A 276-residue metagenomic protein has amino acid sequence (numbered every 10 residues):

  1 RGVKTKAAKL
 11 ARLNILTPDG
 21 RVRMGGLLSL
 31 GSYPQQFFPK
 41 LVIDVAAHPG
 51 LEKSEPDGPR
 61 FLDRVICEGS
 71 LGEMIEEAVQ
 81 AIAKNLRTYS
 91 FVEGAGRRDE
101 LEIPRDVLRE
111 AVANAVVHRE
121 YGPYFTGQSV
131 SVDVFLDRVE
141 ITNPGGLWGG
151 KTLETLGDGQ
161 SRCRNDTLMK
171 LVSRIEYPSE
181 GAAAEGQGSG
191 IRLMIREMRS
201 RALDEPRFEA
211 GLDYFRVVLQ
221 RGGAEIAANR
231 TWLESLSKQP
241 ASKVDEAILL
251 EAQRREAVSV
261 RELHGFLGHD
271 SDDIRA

Functional and structural regions predicted by a protein language model:
R1-N143, W148-G150, E154-R162, G181 (+2 more regions): Active-site helix-to-loop segments that bind/position phosphate- or nucleotide-bearing substrates and donors across
A46, D133-F135, T142-P144, E209 (+3 more regions): Generic beta-strand/beta-sheet core signal
A83, R87, V116-Y121, S173-Y177 (+4 more regions): Hydrophobic alpha-helix feature that most strongly marks membrane-spanning transmembrane helices and their immediate
I103, G268-A276: Short amphipathic alpha-helical interaction segments
C163-S200: Glycine-rich phosphate-binding loop
Q187-Q220: C-terminal accessory regions
I226-S237: Short, Lys/Arg-enriched N-terminal segment that forms or immediately precedes the first helix of a structured domain
S237-F266: Short amphipathic alpha-helical interface segments
